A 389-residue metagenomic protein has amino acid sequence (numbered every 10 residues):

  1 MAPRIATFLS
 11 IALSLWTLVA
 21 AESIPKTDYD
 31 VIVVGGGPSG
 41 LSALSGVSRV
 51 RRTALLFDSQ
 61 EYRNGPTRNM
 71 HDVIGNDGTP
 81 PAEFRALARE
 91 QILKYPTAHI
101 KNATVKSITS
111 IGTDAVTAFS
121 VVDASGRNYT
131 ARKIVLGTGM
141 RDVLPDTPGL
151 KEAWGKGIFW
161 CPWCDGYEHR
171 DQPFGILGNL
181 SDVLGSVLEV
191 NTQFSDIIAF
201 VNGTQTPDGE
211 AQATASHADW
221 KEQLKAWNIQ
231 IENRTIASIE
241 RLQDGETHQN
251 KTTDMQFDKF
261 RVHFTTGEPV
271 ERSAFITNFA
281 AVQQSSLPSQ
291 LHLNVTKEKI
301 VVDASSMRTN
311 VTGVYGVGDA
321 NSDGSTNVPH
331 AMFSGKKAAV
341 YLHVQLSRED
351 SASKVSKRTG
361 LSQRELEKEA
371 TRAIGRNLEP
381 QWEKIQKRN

Functional and structural regions predicted by a protein language model:
M1-S23: Fungal secretory targeting signals
W16-Y29, I100-Q172, V301-S305: FAD-binding core/adjacent interface of flavoenzyme oxidoreductases
Y29-A86, L184-A211: Beta1-alpha1 glycine-rich phosphate/pyrophosphate-binding loop at the start of Rossmann-like nucleotide-binding domains
L44-S45, S186, V317-E367: A conserved FAD-binding loop/helix module that cradles the flavin
A86-D123, Y129, S195-E298, D350-R358 (+1 more regions): A Rossmann-like FAD-binding core segment of flavoenzymes
E152-E168, N278-T326, K337, V344: FAD-site-proximal beta/loop scaffold in flavoenzymes
A153-W154, W160-F194, I198-A199: Conserved FAD-binding catalytic core of PHBH/FMO-like flavoproteins
